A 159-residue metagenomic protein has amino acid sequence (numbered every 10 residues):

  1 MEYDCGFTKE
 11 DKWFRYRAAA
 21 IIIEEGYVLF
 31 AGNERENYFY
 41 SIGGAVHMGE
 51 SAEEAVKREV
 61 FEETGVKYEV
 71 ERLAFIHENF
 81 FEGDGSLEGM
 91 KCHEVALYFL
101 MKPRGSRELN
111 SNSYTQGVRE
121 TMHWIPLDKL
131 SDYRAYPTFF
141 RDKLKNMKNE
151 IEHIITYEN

Functional and structural regions predicted by a protein language model:
M1-A19, E25, M90: Acidic, metal-coordinating catalytic segment for phosphate/diphosphate chemistry, firing primarily on the Nudix
K12-F14, L87-V95, Y114-R119: A generic structural micro-feature
R15, I23, S41, Y68 (+1 more regions): Short connector loops at helix/strand junctions that flank enzyme active sites, especially segments positioning acidic
I22, F30, M101-P103, W124: Conserved hydrophobic "DFG−1" position in protein kinase catalytic cores
E24-V66, F75: Conserved Nudix-box catalytic region and its N-terminal flanking loop in Nudix hydrolases and closely related
F81-N110, K143: Active-site-adjacent beta-strand/loop module that shapes the phosphate/pyrophosphate-binding cleft
L100, S111-L144: NUDIX/MutT-family hydrolases
Y136-N159: Charged phosphate-binding loop/patch that engages nucleotide di/tri-phosphates or the phosphate backbone of nucleic
